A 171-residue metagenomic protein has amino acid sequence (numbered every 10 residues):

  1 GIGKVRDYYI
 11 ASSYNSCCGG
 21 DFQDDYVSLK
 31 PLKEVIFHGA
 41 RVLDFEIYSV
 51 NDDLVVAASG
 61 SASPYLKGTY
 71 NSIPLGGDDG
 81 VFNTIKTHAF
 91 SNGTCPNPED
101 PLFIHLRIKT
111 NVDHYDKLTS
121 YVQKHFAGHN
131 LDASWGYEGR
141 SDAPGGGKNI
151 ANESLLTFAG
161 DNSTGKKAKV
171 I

Functional and structural regions predicted by a protein language model:
G1-V42, Y48-I171: Long, acidic (Asp/Glu-rich), low-complexity accessory segments flanking structured domains
